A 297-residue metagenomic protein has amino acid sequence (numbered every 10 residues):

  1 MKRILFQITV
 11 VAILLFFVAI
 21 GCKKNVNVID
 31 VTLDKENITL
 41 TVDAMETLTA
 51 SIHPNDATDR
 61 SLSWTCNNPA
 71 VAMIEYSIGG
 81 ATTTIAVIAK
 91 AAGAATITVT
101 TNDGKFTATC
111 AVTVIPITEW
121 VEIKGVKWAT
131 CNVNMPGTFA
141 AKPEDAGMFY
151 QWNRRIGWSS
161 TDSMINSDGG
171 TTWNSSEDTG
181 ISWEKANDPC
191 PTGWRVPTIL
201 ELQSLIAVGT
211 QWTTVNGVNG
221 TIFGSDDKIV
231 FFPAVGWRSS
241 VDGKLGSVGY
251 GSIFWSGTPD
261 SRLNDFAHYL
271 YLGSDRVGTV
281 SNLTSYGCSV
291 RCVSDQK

Functional and structural regions predicted by a protein language model:
M1-V10: Bacterial N-terminal signal peptides that target proteins for export
F6, A72-I74, Y150: Intrinsically disordered, low-complexity regions enriched in polar/acidic and amide residues
I13, G80-A81, G104-F106, N282-S289: Extracellular interaction modules
V18-G21: C-terminal motif of bacterial Sec signal peptides marking the signal peptidase cleavage site
K23-P116: Extracytoplasmic soluble-region selector
I117, V121, V126-K297: C-terminal, surface-exposed recognition/capping segments
